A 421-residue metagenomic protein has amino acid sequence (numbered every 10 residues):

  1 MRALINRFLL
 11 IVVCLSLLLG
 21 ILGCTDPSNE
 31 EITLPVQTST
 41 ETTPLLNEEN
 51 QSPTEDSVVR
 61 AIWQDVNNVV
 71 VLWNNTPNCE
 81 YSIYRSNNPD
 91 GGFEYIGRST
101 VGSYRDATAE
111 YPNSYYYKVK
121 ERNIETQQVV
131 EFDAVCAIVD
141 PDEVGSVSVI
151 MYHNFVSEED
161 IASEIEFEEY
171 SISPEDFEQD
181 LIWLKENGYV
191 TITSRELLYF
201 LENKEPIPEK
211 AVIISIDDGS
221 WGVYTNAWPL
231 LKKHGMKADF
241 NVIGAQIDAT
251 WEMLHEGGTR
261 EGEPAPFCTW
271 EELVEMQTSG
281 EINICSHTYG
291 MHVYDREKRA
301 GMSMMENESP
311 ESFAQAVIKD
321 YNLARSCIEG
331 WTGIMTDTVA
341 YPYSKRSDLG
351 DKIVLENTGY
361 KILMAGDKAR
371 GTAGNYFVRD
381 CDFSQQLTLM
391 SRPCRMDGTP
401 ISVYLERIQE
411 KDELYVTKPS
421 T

Functional and structural regions predicted by a protein language model:
G20-G23: C-terminal motif of bacterial Sec signal peptides marking the signal peptidase cleavage site
T25-P27: Bacterial signal peptide processing site
L46-P77, Y111, T126-D140: Pro/Thr/Ser/Gly-rich low-complexity, intrinsically disordered linker/stalk tracts
S82-P112: Recognizes extended acidic, P/S/T-rich segments that occur within or adjacent to Ig-like beta-sandwich modules
D106-Q127: Beta-strand-rich modules
V135-S215, G222, D295-T421: C-terminal active-site subregion of NodB/CE4 polysaccharide deacetylases
L197-F200, Y224-A227, R260-S279, G371-F377: Alpha-helical scaffolding within the catalytic cores of extracellular/periplasmic polymer-degrading hydrolases
P229-G235, P266-S286, L355, R379-S384: Acidic (Asp/Glu)-rich catalytic clusters
